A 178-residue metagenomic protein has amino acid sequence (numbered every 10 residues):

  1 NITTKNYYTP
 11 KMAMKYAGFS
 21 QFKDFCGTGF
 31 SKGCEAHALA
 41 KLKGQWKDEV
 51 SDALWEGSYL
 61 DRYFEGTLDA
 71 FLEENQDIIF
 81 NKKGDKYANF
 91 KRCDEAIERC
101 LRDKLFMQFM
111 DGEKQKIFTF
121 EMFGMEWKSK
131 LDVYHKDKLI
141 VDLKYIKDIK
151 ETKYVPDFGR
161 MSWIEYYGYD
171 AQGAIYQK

Functional and structural regions predicted by a protein language model:
N1-K130: Metal-dependent nuclease catalytic cores that hydrolyze phosphodiester bonds in DNA/RNA, characterized by
K116-K178: Mg2+/Mn2+-dependent nuclease catalytic core
